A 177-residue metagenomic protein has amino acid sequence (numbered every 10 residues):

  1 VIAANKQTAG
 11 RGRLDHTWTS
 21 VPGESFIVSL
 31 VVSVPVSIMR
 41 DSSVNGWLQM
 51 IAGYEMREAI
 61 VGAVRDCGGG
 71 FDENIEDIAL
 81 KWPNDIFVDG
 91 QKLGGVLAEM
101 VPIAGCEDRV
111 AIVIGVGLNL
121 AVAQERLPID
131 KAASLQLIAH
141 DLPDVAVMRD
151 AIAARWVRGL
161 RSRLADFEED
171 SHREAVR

Functional and structural regions predicted by a protein language model:
V1-E76, G94, P102, A165: N-terminal lobe of the biotin/lipoate ligase/transferase fold
A3-N5, S29-V31, K81, L97-E99 (+1 more regions): Short beta-strand segments
T8-A9, V88, L118-L120: Short, glycine/acidic-enriched loop or turn micro-motifs at the edges of active sites
V28-L30, M56, D85, G117 (+1 more regions): Residue-level signal for inorganic ion chemistry
K81-W82, F87-V88, K92: Glycine- and Gly-Pro-enriched alpha-helical subdomains that act as flexible, kink-prone "lid/hinge" or packing modules
G105-L142: Short, acidic (Asp/Glu-rich) active-site segment that either coordinates a divalent metal cofactor
H140-R177: Conserved, helical-rich catalytic subdomain that frames metal- and/or nucleotide-binding sites in enzyme alpha/beta
